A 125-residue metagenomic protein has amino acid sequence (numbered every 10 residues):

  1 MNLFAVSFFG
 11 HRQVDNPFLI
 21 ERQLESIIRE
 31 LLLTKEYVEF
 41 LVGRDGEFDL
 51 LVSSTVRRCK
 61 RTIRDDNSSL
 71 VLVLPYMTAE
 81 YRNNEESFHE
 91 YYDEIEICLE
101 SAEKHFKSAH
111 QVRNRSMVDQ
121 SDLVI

Functional and structural regions predicted by a protein language model:
M1-I125: Acidic/glycine-enriched connector segments
